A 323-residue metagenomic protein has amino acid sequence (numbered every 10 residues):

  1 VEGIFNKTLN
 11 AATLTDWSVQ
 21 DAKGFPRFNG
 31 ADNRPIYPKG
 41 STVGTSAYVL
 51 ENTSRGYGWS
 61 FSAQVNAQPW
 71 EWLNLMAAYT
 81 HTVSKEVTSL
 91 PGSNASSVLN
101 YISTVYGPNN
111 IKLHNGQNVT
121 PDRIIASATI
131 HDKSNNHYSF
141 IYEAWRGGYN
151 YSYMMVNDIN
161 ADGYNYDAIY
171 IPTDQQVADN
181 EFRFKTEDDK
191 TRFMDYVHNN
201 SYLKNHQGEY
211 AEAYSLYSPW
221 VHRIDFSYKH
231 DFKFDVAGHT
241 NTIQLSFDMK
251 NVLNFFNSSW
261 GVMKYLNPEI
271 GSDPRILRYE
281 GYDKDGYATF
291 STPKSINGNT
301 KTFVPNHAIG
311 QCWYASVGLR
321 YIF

Functional and structural regions predicted by a protein language model:
E2-M154: Gram-negative outer-membrane beta-barrel transporters
Q20-R27, V43, G92, S97-Y106 (+2 more regions): Extended hydrophobic/aromatic segments used for targeting, binding, or gating
Y57-W59, T120-I124, W220-I224, N241 (+1 more regions): Residues that define the transmembrane beta-barrel architecture of outer-membrane proteins
A63-A67, A77, A126-I130, F226-H230 (+2 more regions): Residues on the lipid-exposed face of transmembrane beta-strands in outer-membrane beta-barrel proteins
P69-E71, V83, T129-Y138, H230-V236 (+3 more regions): Outer-membrane beta-barrel proteins
H137-V236, Q244, E269-H307: Extracytoplasmic gating/loop element in the C-terminal half of outer-membrane beta-barrel translocons and assembly
A144, D248-L253: Acidic helix/loop microenvironments that form the catalytic cleft of cell-wall polysaccharide enzymes
I309-F323: Outer-membrane beta-barrel "beta-signal"
